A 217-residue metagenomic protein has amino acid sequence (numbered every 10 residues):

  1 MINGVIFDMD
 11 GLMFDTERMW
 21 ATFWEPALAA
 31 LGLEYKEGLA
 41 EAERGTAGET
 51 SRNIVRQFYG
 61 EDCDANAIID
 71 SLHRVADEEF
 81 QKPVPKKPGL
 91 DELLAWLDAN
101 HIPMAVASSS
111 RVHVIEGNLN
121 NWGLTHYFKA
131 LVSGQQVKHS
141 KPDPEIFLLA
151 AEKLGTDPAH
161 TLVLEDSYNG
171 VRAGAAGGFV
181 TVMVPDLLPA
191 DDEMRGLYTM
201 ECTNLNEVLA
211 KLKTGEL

Functional and structural regions predicted by a protein language model:
M1-N3, A95-D98, R111-L217: Asp-based, Mg2+/Mn2+-dependent phosphohydrolase catalytic module
I2-N100, H113: N-terminal helical cap/lid subdomain that shapes the substrate entry/recognition surface in HAD-like hydrolases
G11-L12, G38-L39, F80-Q81, V106 (+3 more regions): Short, contiguous strand/loop micro-motifs
M13, R44, M104-A107, H139 (+1 more regions): Conserved SAM-binding loop
R18, S108, G117: Conserved catalytic-core motifs of eukaryotic protein kinase domains, centered on the activation segment
F23, K36, C63-A67, V84 (+8 more regions): Short linear functional motifs in flexible/disordered or boundary regions
E25, L33, R74-A76, A105 (+2 more regions): Homeobox/homeodomain signature
E34, P103, V180: Residue-level detector of anion-binding/catalytic polar loops
